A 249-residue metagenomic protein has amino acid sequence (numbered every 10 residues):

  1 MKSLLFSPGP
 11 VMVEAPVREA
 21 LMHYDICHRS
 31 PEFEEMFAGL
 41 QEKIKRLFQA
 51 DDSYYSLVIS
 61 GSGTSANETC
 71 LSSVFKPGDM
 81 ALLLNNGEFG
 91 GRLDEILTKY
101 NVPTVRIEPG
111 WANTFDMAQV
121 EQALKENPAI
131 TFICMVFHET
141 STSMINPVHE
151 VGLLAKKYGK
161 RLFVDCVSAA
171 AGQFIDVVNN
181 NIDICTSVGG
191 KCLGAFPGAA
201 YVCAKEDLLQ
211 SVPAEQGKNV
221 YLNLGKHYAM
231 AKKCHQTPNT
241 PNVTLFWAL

Functional and structural regions predicted by a protein language model:
K2-S60, T64: A glycine-/small-polar-enriched, mobile loop at the entrance of the PLP active site in fold-type I
L5-S7, L57-S60, L83, R106-I107 (+3 more regions): General beta-strand structural signal in soluble alpha/beta enzymes
M12-V13, G190-L249: Active-site C-terminal subdomain of aminotransferase-like
S53-L82, N86, G90-D94: Conserved beta-loop-alpha segment that forms the PLP phosphate-binding cup at the N-terminus of a helix
R92-P103: Active-site-proximal loop->helix
F115-A171, I184: Active-site phosphate-binding strand-loop segment of PLP-dependent enzymes
V178-G190: Conserved active-site segment immediately N-terminal to the catalytic lysine that forms the internal aldimine
